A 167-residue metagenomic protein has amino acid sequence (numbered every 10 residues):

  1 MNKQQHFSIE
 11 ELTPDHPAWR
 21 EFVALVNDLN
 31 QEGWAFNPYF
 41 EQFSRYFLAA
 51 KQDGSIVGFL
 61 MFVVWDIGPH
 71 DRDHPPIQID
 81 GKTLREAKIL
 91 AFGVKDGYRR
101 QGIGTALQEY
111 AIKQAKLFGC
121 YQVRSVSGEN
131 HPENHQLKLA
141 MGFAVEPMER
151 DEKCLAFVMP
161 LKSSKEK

Functional and structural regions predicted by a protein language model:
M1-A35: Short amphipathic alpha-helix that is part of the acyltransferase structural core
K3-F7, A140-K167: C-terminal "cap" of GNAT-fold acetyltransferases
L25-Q52, F59-M61, I67-P69, Q78: Active-site rim helix/loop that mediates acceptor-substrate recognition in acyltransferases
W65-I89, R99, D151-K153: A conserved beta-turn-beta hairpin within the catalytic core of GNAT-like acetyltransferases that forms part
L90-R99, S127-G128: A short, internal acetyl-CoA/4′-phosphopantetheine-binding micro-motif in the GNAT/acyltransferase core
V94, R100-K113, L139-A140: Conserved acetyl-CoA-binding loop-helix of GNAT-fold acetyltransferases
T105, L117, E129-P147: Conserved active-site alpha-helix within GNAT-family acetyltransferase domains
A115-S127: Conserved GNAT acetyl-CoA-binding A-motif
